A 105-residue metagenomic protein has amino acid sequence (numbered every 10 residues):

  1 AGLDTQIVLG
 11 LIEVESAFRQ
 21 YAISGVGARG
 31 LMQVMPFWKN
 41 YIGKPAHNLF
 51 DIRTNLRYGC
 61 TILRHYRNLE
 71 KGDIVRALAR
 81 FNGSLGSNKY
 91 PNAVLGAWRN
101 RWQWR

Functional and structural regions predicted by a protein language model:
A1-R105: Catalytic glycan-binding domains that act on GlcNAc-containing polysaccharides
